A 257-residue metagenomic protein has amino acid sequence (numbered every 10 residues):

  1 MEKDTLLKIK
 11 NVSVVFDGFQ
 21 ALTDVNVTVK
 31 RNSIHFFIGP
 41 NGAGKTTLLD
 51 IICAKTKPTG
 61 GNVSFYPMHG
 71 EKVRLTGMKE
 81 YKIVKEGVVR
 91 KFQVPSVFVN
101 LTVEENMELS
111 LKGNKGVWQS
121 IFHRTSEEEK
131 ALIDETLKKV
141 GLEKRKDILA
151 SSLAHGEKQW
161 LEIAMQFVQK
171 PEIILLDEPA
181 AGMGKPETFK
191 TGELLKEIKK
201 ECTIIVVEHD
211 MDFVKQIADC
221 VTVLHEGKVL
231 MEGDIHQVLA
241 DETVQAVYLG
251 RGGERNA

Functional and structural regions predicted by a protein language model:
I38-P40: The feature captures the beta-strand-to-loop junction immediately N-terminal to the Walker
C53: Helix-to-loop junction immediately C-terminal to a conserved catalytic motif
N62-K85: ABC ATPase NBD Q-loop/coupling interface
I174-E178: Catalytic Walker B motif of ABC-type/P-loop ATPase nucleotide-binding domains
V214-Q216: A short, surface-exposed alpha-helical micro-motif characterized by mixed small hydrophobic and charged/polar residues
